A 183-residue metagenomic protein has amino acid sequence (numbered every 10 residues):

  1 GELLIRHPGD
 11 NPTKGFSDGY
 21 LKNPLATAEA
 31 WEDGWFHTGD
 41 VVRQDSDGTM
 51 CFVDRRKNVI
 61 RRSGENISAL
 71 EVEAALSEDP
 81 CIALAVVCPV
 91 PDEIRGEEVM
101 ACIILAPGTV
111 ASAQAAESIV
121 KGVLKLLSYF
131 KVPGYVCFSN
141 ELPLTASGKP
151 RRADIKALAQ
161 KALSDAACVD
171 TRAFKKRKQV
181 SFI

Functional and structural regions predicted by a protein language model:
G1: Glycine-centered, small-residue-biased loops immediately flanking beta-strands in adenine/cofactor-binding cores
I5, G9, T13-K14, D18-G19 (+5 more regions): AMP-binding/adenylate-forming catalytic core of the ANL superfamily
K125-K149, A166-I183: AMP-binding/adenylate-forming catalytic domain of the ANL superfamily
A157-A166: Short arginine-rich
